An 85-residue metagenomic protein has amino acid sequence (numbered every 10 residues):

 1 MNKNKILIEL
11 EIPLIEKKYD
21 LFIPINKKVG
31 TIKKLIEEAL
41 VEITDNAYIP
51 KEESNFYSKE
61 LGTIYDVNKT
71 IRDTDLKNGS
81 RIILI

Functional and structural regions predicted by a protein language model:
M1-I85: Ubiquitin system architectures
